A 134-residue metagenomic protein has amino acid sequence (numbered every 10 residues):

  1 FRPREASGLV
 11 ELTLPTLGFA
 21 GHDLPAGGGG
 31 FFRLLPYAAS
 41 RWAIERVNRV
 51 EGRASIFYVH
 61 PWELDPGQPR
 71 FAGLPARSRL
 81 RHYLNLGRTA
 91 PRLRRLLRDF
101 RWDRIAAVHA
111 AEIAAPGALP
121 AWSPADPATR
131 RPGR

Functional and structural regions predicted by a protein language model:
F1-Y58: Active-site-adjacent pocket scaffolds in enzyme catalytic domains
L35-R134: C-terminal domain-boundary segment and adjacent tail
